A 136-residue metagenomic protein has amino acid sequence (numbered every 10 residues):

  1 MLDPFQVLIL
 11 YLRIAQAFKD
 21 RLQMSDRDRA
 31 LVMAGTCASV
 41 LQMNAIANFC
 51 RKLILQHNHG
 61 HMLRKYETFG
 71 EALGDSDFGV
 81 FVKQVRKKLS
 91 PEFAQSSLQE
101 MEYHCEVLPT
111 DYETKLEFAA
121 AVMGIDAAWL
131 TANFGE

Functional and structural regions predicted by a protein language model:
M1-Q6, L10, Q56-E136: Intrinsically disordered, low-complexity, charge-biased linker/tail regions
R13, M33, F49-L53: "A position-specific structural signal for the A-helix of alpha-solenoid helical repeats
A17-Q23: Extended amphipathic alpha-helical scaffold segments
M24-S25, N44: TPR-repeat structural position
R29, A45-I46, K65-E67: Alpha-solenoid helical repeat scaffolds
L31-V32, A38, R51, N58: Inward-facing hydrophobic residues that define packing positions of alpha-helical scaffold repeats
